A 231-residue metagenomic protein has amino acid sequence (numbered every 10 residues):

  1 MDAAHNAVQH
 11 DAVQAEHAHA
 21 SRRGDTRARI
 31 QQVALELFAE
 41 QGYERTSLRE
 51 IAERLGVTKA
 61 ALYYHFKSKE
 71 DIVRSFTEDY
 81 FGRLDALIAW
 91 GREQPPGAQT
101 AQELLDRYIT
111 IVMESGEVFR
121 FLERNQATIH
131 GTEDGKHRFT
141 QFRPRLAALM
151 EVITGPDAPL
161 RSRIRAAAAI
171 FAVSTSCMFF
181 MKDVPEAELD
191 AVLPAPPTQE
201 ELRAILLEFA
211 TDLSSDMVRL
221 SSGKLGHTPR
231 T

Functional and structural regions predicted by a protein language model:
M1-V8, A147-P156, F179-T231: C-terminal peripheral helix-coil segments that are non-catalytic and often amphipathic
D2-Q14, I88, E103, V112: Metal-dependent phosphohydrolase cores
R29, V33, L37-D71, S75: Helix-turn-helix
S75, A89-V118: Hydrophobic alpha-helical connector segments
E78-D85: Short, basic, alpha-helical segments at the C-terminal edge of helix-turn-helix-like DNA-binding modules
D85, H130-A167: Amphipathic alpha-helical packing segments from all-alpha helical-bundle domains
E103-R107, F121-R124, I164-A172, I205-E208: Amphipathic alpha-helical interaction segments
